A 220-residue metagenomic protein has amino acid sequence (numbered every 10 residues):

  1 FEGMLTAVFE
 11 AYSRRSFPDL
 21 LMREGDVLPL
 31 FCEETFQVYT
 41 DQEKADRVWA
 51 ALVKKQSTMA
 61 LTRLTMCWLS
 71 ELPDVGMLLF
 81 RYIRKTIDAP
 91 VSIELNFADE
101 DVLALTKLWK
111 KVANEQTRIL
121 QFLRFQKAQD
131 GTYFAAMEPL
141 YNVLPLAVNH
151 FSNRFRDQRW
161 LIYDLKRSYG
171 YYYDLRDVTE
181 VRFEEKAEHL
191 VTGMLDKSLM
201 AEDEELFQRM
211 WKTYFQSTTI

Functional and structural regions predicted by a protein language model:
F1-Q42: N-terminal ordered "arm"
G3-R14, F80-K85, K110, L146-N153 (+1 more regions): Short, hydrophobic/amphipathic alpha-helical patches that form generic packing surfaces within helical domains
L20-M22, L30-F31, S92-I93, F207 (+1 more regions): Nucleic-acid enzyme cleavage-core boundary/entry regions
F36-K44, D177-T192: Acidic, Ser/Thr-rich peripheral helices and adjacent loops at domain boundaries
A45-A98: A basic- and aromatic-enriched beta-loop-alpha substructure that forms the phosphate/nucleotide- and DNA/RNA-contacting
S92-E185: Internal, well-folded beta-alpha domain core
D157-R159, Y171, M194-I220: Long, compositionally biased intrinsically disordered terminal regions
